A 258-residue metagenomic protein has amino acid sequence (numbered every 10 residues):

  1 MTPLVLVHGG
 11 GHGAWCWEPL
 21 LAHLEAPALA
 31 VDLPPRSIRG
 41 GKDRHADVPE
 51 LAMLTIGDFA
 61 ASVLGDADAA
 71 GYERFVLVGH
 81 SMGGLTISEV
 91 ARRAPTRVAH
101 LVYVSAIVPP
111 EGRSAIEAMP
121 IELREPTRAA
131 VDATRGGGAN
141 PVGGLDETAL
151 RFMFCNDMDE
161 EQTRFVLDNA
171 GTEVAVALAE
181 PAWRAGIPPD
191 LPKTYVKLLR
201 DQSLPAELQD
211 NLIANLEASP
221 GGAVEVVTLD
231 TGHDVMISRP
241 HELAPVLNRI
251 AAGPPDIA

Functional and structural regions predicted by a protein language model:
T2, P188-K193, G222-V224: Short, proline-enriched alpha-helix->beta-strand connector loops that line the catalytic pocket of alpha/beta-hydrolase
T2-H45, D66, E73: Conserved HGGG/HGGXW glycine-rich cap/lid loop of the alpha/beta-hydrolase fold
L33-F75, R92, A115-A118: Active-site loop/oxyanion-hole signature of alpha/beta-hydrolase fold enzymes
V78-G83, I87: Gly/Ala-rich beta-loop-alpha elbow adjacent to hydrolase catalytic centers
R92, R97-V98, V102-G138, L204 (+1 more regions): Flexible "cap/lid" loop of the alpha/beta hydrolase fold
D168-I187, L191: Active-site nucleophile elbow and catalytic-triad environment of alpha/beta-hydrolase enzymes
Y195-K197: Short beta-strand/loop motif that positions the catalytic acidic residue of the alpha/beta-hydrolase fold
L199-D230, P245, R249-I250: Conserved loop-alpha-helix segment in the C-terminal half of the alpha/beta-hydrolase fold that carries the catalytic
